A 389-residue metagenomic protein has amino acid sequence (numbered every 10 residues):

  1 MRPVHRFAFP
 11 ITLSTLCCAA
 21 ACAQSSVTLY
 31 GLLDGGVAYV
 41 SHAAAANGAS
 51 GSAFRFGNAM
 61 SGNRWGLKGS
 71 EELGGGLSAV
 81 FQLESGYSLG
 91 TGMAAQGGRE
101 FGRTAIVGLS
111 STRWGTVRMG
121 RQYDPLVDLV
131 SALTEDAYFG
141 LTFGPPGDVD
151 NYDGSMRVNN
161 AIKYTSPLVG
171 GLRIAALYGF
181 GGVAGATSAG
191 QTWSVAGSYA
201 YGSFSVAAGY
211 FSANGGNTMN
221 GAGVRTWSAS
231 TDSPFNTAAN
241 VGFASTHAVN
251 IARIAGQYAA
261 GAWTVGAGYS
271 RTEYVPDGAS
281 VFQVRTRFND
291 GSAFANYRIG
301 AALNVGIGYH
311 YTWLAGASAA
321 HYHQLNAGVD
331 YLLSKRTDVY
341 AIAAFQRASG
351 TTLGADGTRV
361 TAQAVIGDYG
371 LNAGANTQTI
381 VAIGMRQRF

Functional and structural regions predicted by a protein language model:
A19-A23: Sec/Tat signal peptide C-region and signal peptidase I cleavage site
S25-G31, E71, G75-A79, R113-V117 (+10 more regions): Outer-envelope beta-barrel architecture signal
S25-Y39, A53-G181, A189-Q191, A196-S212 (+1 more regions): Outer membrane beta-barrel
V37-A45, Y87-M93, P125-L129, G182-A186 (+5 more regions): Gram-negative outer-membrane beta-barrel proteins
N47-S52, G144-D148, P234-N240, P276-G278 (+2 more regions): Extracytoplasmic loops and strand-loop junctions of Gram-negative outer membrane beta-barrel proteins
A49-A59, A95-R99, Y152-G154, A184-Q191 (+6 more regions): Replace "Gram-negative outer membrane beta-barrel proteins" with "bacterial and organellar outer membrane beta-barrel
A196-Y331, A344: Detector for outer-membrane/organellar transmembrane beta-barrel domains, recognizing the amphipathic beta-strand
A373-F389: Outer-membrane beta-barrel "beta-signal"
